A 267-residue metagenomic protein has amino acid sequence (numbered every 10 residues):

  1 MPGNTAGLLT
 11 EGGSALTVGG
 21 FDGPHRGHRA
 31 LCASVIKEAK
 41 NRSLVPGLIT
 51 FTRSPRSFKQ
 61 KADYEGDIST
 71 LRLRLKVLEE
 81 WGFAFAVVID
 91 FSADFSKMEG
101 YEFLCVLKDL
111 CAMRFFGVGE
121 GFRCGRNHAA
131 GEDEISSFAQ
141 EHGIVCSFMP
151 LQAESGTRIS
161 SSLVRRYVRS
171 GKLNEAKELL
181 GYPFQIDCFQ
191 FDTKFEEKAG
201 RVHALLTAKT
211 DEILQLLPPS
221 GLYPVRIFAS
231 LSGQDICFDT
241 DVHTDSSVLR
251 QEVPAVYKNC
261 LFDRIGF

Functional and structural regions predicted by a protein language model:
M1-L8, V87: Short acidic-hydrophobic, aromatic-tinged amphipathic segments that line or gate anion-handling sites
G7-T70: N-terminal catalytic cores of NTP/NDP-binding nucleotidyl/phosphoryl-transfer enzymes
H25, L78, F116, A176 (+1 more regions): Residue-level signal for inorganic ion chemistry
G66-R74, K97-L104: Glycine-rich, highly charged phosphate/nucleotide-binding loops
L73-V87: A glycine-rich helix N-cap at a beta->alpha junction
K97-H203: Classical nucleotidyltransferase
D192-F267: Phosphate/ribose-recognition catalytic cores of enzymes acting on nucleotide-derived substrates
